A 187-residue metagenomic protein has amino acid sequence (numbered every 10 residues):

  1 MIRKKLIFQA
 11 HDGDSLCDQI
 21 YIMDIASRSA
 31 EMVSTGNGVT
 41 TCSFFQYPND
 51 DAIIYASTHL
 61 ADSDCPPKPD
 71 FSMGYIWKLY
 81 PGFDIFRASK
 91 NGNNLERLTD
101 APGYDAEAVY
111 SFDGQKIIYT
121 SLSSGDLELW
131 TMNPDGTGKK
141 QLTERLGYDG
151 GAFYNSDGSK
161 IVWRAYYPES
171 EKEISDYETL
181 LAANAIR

Functional and structural regions predicted by a protein language model:
M1-I2, Y47-N49, F112-D113, S156-D157: Residue-level detector of Asp-centered blade-edge/turn motifs that repeat once per structural unit in beta-propeller
L6, I53-I54, I117-I118, I161: Hydrophobic beta-strand positions that form the internal "hydrophobic ladder" of WD40/Gbeta-like beta-propeller blades
Q9-I20, S34-T40, A56-I85, T99-D105 (+3 more regions): A flexible loop/linker signature enriched in serine peptidases of the S9 family
D24-R28, S89-N93, N133-T137: Short loop/turn segments that connect beta-strands within beta-propeller blades
E31, L95-E96, K139-K140: A structural motif specific to WD40 beta-propellers
C42-F44, E107, G151: Conserved beta-strand position repeated once per blade in WD40 beta-propeller domains
